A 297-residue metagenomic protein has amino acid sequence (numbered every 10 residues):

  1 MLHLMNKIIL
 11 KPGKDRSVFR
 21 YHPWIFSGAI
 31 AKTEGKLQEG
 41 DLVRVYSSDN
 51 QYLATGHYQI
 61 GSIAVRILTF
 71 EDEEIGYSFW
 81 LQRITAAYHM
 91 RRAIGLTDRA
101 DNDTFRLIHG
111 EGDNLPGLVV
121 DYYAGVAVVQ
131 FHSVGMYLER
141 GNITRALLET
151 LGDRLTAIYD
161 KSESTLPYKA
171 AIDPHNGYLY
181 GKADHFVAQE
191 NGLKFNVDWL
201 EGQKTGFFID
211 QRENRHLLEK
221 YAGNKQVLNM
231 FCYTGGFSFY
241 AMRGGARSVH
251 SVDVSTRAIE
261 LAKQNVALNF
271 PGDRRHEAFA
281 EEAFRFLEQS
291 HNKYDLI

Functional and structural regions predicted by a protein language model:
M1-A124, N269: Non-catalytic accessory regions of SAM-dependent methyltransferases
D41, R154-L155, N224-K225: Short coil/turn connectors at secondary-structure junctions
V45, A54, A127-Q130, A188 (+1 more regions): Short hydrophobic-aromatic micro-motifs
I60, G135-Y137, Q203-K204: Short, surface-exposed beta-strand-loop junctions and turns on beta-sheet-rich folds
F70-D72, F131-G135, N214: Secondary-structure transition/turn motif
Y77-N102, V129-P174: Cysteine-centered catalytic environments shared across enzyme families
I108-D121, R140-F208, H216: Non-catalytic substrate-recognition/targeting regions of SAM-dependent transferases
Y180-I297: Rossmann-like S-adenosyl-L-methionine
